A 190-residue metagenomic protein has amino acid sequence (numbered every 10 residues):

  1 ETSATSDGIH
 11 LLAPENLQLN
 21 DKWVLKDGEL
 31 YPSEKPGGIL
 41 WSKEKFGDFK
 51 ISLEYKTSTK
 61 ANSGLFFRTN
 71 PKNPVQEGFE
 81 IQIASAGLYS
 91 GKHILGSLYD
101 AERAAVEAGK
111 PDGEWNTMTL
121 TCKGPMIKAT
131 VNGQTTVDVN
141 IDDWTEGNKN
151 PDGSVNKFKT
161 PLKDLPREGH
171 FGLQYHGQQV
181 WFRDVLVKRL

Functional and structural regions predicted by a protein language model:
E1-L190: Carbohydrate-interacting regions of secretory-pathway proteins
